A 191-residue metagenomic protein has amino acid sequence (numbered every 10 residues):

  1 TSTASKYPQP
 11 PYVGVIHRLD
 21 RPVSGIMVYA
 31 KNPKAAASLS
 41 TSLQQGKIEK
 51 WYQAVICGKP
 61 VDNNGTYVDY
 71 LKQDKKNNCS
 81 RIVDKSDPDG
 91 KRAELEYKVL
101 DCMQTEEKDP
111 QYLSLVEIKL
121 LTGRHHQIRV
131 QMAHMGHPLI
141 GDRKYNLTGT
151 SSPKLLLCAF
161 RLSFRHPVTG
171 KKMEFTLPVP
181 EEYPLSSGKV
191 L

Functional and structural regions predicted by a protein language model:
T1-L191: RNA pseudouridine synthases
